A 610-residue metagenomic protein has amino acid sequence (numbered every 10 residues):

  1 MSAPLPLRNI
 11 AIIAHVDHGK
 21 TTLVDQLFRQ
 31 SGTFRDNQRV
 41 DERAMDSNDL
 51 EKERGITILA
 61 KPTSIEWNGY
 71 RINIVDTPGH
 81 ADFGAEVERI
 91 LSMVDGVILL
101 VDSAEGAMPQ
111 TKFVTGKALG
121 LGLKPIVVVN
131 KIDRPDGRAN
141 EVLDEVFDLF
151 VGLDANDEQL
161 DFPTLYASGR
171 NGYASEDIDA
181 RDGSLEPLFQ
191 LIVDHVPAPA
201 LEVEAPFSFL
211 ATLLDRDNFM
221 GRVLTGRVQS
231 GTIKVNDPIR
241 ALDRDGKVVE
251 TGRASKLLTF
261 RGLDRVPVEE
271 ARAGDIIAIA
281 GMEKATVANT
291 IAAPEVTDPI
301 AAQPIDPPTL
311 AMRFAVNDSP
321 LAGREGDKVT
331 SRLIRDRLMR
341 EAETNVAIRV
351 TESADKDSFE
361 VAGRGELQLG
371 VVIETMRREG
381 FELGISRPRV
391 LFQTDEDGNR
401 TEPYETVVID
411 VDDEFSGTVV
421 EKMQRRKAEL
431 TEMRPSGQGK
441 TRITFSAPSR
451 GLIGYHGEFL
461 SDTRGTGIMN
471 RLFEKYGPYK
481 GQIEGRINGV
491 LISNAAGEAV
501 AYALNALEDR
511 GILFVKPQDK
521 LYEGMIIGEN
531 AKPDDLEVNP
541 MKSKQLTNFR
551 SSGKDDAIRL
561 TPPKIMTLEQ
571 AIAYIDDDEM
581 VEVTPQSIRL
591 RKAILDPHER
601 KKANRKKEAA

Functional and structural regions predicted by a protein language model:
M1-A610: Structural and coupling elements of P-loop NTPases
